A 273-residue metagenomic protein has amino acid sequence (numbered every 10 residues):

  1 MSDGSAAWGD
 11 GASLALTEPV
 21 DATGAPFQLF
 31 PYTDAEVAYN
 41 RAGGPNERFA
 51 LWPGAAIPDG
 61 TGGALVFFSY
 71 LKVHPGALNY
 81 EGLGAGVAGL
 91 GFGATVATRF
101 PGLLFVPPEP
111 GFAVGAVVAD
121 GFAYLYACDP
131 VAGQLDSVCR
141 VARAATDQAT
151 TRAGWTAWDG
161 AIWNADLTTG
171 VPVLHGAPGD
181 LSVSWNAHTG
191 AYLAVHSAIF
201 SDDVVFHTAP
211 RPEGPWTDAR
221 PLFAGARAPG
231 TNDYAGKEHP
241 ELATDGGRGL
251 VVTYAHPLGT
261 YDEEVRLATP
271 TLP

Functional and structural regions predicted by a protein language model:
M1-F49, P58-P108, A119-P178, N186-P229 (+2 more regions): Beta-rich carbohydrate-recognition and catalytic domains
A50-P53, P110-A113, A177-G179, N232-K237: Beta-rich catalytic cores
P240: C-terminal capping/lid segments that line or modulate ligand- or cofactor-binding pockets
